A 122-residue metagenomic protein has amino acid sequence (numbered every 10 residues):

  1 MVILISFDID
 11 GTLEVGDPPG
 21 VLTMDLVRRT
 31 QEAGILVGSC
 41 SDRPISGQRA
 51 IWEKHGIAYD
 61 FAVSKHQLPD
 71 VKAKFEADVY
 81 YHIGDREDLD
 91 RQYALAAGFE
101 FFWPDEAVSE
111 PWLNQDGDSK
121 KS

Functional and structural regions predicted by a protein language model:
M1-K65: Alpha-helical substrate-recognition element adjacent to the catalytic core
I45-R49, L68-D70, L89-R91: Short, well-ordered alpha-helical microsegments
E53-H55, D116-K121: Short low-complexity, flexible loop/linker segments enriched in glycine and/or proline with clustered acidic
K54-G56, K74, A96: Alpha-helix termination/capping residues and helix-transition junctions
V63-P69, E106-E110: Short, acidic/turn-prone active-site loops that include or flank metal/cofactor- and phosphate-binding residues
K65-D88: Conserved Lys-Pro-Asp/Glu-containing loop-to-beta segment of HAD-superfamily phosphomonoesterases, centered on
Y81-G117: Acidic, Mg2+-coordinating phosphoryl-transfer loop and its flanking beta/alpha structural elements, shared across
